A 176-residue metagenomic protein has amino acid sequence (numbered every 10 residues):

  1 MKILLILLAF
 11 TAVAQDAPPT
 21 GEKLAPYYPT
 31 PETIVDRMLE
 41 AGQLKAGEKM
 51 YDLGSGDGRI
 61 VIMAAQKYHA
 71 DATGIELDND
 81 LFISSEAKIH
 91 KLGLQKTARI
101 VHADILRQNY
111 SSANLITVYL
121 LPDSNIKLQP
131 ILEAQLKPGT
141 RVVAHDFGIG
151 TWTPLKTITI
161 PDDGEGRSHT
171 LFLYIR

Functional and structural regions predicted by a protein language model:
I3-A12: Sec-dependent N-terminal signal peptides
Q15-K45: Class I SAM-dependent transferase core
G47-G56: Conserved class I S-adenosyl-L-methionine
G58-I62: Glycine-rich SAM-binding Motif I of class I
D71-E76: Conserved SAM-binding motif I beta-strand of class I
D78-S112: S-adenosyl-L-methionine
S111-K127: A short SAM/SAH-binding and catalytic strip from SAM-dependent methyltransferases
D123-R176: C-terminal substrate-binding/active-site "lid" region of AdoMet-derived donor-dependent transferases
